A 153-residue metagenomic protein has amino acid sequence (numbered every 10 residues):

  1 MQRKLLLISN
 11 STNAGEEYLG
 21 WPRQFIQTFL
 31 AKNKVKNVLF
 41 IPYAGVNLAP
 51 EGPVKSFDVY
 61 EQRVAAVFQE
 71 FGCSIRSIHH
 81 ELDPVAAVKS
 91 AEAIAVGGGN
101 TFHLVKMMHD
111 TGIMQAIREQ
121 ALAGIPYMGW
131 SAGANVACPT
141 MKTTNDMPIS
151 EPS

Functional and structural regions predicted by a protein language model:
M1-F102: Extended, subdomain-level signal for the structured scaffold at the beginning of enzyme domains
G20-R23, P53-S56, M108-G112, K142-N145: Short, glycine/charged-enriched secondary-structure capping and boundary segments
R63, G112-Q115: Short Gly/charged-rich anion-binding patches and loops
V105-M107, M114-S153: Class I SAM-dependent methyltransferase SAM-binding "motif I" and its flanking Rossmann-like core
